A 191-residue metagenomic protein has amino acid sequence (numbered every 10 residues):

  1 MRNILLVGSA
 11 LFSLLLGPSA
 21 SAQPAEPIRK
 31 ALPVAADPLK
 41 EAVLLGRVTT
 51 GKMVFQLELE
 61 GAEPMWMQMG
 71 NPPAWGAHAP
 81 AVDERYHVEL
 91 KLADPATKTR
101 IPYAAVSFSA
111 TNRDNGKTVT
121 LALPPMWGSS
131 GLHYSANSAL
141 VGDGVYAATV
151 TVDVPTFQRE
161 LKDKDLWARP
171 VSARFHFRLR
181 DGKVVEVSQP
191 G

Functional and structural regions predicted by a protein language model:
M1-I4: Positively charged n-region of N-terminal signal peptides that target proteins for export
V7-G17: Bacterial N-terminal signal peptides
P18-A22: Sec/Tat signal peptide C-region and signal peptidase I cleavage site
P24-T50, L161-G191: Extracytoplasmic/periplasmic copper-protein system
A25-H87: Beta-strand-rich domain onsets/edges
E84-A96: Beta-strand-rich structural segments
D94-T120: Short flexible loop/turn segments that cap and initiate beta-strands
T120-P155: Short, solvent-exposed, Trp/other aromatic-anchored flexible loops in extracytoplasmic proteins
